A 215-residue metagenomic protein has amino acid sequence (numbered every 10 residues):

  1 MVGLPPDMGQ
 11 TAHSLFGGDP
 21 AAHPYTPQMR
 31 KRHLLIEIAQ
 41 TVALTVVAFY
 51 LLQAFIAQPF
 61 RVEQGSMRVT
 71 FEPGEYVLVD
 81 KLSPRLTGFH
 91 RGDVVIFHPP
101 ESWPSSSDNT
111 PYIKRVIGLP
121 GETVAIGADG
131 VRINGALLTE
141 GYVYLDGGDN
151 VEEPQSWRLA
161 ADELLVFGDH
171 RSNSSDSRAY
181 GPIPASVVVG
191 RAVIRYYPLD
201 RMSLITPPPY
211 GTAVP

Functional and structural regions predicted by a protein language model:
V2-Q40, L51, F55-R61, R68-P215: Soluble "head" domains of membrane/secretory-pathway proteins
